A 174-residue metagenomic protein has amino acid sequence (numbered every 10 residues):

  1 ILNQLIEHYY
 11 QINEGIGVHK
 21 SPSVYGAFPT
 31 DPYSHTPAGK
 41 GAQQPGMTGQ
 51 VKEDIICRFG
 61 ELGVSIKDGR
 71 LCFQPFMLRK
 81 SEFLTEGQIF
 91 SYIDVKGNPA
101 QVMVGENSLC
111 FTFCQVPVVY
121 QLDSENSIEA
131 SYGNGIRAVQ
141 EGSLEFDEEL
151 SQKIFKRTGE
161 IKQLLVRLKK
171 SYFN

Functional and structural regions predicted by a protein language model:
I1-N174: Acidic, mature catalytic/reactive cores of soluble proteins
